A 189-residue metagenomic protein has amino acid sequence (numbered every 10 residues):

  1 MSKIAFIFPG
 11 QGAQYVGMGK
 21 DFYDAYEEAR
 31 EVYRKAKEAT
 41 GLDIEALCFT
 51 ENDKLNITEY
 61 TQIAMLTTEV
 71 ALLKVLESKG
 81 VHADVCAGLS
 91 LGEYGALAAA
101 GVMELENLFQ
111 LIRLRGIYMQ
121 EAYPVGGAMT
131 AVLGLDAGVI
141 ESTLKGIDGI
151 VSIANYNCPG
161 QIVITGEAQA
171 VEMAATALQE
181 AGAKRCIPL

Functional and structural regions predicted by a protein language model:
S2-A87, I164: Helix-rich "cap/lid" substructures immediately adjacent to catalytic or cofactor-binding pockets
Q11-A13, T40, A100-L189: Alpha/beta catalytic cores of group-transfer enzymes, especially the acyltransferase/condensing modules of polyketide
L47-F49, C86-S90, I112-R113, L189: Beta-strand segments within the central parallel beta-sheet cores of soluble alpha/beta enzyme folds
C48-L55, G95-A96, I187-L189: A short small-residue
N52-D53, A87-Y94, G116, G127-A131: Short, glycine/charge-rich beta-strand/loop segments that flank catalytic centers and engage negatively charged groups
E69, D84, G88-G92, A96 (+1 more regions): Gly/Ala-rich beta-loop-alpha elbow adjacent to hydrolase catalytic centers
K74-K79, L97-M103: Alpha-helix C-terminal capping segments
G80, S90, G182: Conserved functional loop/turn residues at catalytic and ligand-binding sites
